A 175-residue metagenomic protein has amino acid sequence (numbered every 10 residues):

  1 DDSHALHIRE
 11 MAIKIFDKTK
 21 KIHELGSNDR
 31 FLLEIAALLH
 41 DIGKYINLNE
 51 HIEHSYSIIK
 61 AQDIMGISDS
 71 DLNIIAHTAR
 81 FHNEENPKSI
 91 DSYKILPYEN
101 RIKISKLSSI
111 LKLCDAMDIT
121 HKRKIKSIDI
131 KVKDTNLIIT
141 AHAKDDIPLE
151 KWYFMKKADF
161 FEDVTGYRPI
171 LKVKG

Functional and structural regions predicted by a protein language model:
D2, I46-N49, P148-M155: Ordered, soluble secondary-structure elements with a strong preference for glycine-centered loop motifs and nearby
H4, E10, F16-I130: Divalent metal-dependent catalytic cores for phosphoryl transfer on phosphate-bearing substrates
L111, T120, K124-L171: Low-complexity, glycine/alanine/valine/leucine- and proline-rich hydrophobic stretches
V173-G175: Structural signature of nuclease core domains in nucleic-acid processing machines
